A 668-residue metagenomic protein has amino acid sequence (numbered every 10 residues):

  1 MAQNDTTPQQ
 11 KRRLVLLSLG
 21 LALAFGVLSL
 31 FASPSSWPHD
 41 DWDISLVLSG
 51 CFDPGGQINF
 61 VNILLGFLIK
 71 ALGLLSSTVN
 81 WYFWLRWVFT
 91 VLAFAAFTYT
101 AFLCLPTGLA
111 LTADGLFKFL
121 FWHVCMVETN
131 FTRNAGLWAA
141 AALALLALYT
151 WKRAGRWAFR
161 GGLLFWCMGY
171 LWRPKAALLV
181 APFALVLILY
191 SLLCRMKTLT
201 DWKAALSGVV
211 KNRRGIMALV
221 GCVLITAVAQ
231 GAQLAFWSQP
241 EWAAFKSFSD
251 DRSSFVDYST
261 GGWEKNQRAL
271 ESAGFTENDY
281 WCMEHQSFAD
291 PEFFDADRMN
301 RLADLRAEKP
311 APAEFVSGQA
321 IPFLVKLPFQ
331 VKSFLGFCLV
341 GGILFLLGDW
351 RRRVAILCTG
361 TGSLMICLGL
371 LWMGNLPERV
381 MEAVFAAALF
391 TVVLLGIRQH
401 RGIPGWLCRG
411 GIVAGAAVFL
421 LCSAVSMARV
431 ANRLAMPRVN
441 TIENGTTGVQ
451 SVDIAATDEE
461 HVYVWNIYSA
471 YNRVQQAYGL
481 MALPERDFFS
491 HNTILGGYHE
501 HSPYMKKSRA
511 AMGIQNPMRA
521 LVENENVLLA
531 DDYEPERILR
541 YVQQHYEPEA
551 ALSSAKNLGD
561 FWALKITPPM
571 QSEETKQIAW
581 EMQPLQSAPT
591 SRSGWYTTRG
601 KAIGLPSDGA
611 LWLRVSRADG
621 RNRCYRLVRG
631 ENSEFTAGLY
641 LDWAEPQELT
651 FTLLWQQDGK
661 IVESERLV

Functional and structural regions predicted by a protein language model:
A22-N59, I69-L74: Extracytoplasmic loop-helix module adjacent to an early transmembrane segment
G55-F89: Short hydrophobic/aromatic helix or loop-helix immediately within or flanking a transmembrane segment in polytopic
A96-Y99, A320-R353: Hydrophobic, aromatic-rich transmembrane alpha-helices and their immediate juxtamembrane boundary segments
A158-P174, A184-L185, G221-V228: Membrane-interface alpha helices of multi-pass inner-membrane proteins
F159, K211-I225, Q399-V430: Signature aromatic-anchored transmembrane alpha helix within multi-pass, membrane-resident enzymes that catalyze glycan
G231-E271, S423-T493: Membrane-embedded, lumen/periplasm-facing catalytic core of multi-pass transferases that use lipid-linked donors
W237-V316, D487-P503: Membrane-proximal stem/loop segments at transmembrane-domain junctions that anchor or position
V452-P535, K601-I603, S607-D608, W612-G620: Short periplasmic/luminal acceptor-recognition loop of GT-C membrane glycosyltransferases, typified by
